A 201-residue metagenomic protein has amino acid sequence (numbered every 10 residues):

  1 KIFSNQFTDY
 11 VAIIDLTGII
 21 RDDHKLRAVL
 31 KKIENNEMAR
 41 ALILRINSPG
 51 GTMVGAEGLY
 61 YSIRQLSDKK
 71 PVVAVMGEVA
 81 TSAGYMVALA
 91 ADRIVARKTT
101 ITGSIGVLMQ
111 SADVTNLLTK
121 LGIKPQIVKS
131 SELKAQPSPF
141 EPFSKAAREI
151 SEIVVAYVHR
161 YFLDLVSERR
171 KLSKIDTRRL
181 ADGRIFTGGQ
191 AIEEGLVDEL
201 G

Functional and structural regions predicted by a protein language model:
K1-P71, E78-R169: Small-residue-centered hinge/linker elements
G77-E78, D182: Short amphipathic helical patch at the helix-1/turn junction of helix-turn-helix
V95-A96, V197-G201: Short acidic-hydrophobic, aromatic-tinged amphipathic segments that line or gate anion-handling sites
I150-E199: Flexible, glycine-rich surface segments
